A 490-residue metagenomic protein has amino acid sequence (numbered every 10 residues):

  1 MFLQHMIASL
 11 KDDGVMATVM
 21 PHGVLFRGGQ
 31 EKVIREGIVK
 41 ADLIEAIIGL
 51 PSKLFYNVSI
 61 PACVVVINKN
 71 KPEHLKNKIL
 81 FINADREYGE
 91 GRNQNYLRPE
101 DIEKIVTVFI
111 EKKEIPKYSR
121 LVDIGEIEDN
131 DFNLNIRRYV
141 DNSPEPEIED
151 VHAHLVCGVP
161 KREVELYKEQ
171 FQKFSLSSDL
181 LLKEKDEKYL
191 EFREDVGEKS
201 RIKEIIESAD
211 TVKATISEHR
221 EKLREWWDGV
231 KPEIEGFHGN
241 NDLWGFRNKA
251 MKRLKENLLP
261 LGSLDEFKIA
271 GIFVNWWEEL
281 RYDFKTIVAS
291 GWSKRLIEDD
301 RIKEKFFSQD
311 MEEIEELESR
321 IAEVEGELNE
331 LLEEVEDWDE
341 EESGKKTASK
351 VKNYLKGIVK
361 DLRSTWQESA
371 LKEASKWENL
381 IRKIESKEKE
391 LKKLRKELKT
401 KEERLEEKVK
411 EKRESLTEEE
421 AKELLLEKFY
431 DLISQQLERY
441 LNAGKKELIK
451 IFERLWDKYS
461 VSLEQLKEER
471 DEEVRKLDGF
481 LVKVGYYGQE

Functional and structural regions predicted by a protein language model:
M1-R301, F306-Y486, E490: A conserved structural/catalytic subdomain of Rossmann-like adenosyl-cofactor enzymes
